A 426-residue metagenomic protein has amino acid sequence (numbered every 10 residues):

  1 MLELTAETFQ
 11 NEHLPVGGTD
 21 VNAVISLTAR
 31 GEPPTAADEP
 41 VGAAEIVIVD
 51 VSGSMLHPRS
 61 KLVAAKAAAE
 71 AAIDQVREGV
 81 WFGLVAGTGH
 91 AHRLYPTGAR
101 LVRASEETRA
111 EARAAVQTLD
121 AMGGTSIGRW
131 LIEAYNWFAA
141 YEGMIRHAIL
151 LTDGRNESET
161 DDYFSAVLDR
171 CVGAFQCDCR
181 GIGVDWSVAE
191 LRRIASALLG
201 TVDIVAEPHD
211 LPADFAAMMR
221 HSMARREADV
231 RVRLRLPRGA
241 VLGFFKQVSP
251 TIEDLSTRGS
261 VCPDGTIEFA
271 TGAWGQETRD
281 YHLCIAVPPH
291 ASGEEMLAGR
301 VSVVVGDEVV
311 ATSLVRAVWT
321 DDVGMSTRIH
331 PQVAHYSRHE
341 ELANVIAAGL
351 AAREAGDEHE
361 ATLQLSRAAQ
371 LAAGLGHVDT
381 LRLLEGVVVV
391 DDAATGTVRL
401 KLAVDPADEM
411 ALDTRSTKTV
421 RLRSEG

Functional and structural regions predicted by a protein language model:
L2, E7, S260-C262: Charged (Asp/Glu and Lys/Arg) segments that form or flank catalytic channels of large polymer- and nucleotide-handling
T5-T8, E12, G17-D229, H290: Exposed acidic/Ser/Thr-rich ligand/metal-binding surfaces
N11-H13, L101, T257-R258, E268-A273 (+1 more regions): Beta-strand-rich interaction surfaces with strong enrichment in secreted/lumenal proteins
I25, I48, V232, L283 (+1 more regions): Residue-level signature of catalytic and energy-coupling elements of molecular machines, predominantly ATP/GTP-dependent
D38-I46, Q247-T251, G299-R300, H330-A334: Short intrinsically disordered coil segments
L94, R100-V102, D280, E294-R300 (+1 more regions): Local beta-strand/beta-hairpin segments that build beta-sheet-rich folds
V167-Q176, V188-V305: Acidic, polar loop-rich interaction surfaces within structured domains
V287-G426: Long, acidic serine/threonine- and proline-rich intrinsically disordered regions
